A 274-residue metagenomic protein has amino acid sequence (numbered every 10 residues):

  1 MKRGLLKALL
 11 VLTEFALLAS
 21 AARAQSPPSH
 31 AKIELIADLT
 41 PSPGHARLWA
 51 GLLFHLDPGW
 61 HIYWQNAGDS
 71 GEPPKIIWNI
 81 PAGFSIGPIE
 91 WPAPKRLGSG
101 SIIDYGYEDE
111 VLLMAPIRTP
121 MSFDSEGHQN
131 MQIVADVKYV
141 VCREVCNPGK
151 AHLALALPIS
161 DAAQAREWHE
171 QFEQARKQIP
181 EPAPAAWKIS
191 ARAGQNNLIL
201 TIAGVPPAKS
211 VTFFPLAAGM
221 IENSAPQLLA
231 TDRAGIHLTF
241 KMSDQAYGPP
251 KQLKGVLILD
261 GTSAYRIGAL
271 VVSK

Functional and structural regions predicted by a protein language model:
M1-K7: Positively charged n-region of N-terminal signal peptides that target proteins for export
K7-A19: Bacterial N-terminal signal peptides
A22-K274: Extracellular/lumen-exposed scaffold segments
